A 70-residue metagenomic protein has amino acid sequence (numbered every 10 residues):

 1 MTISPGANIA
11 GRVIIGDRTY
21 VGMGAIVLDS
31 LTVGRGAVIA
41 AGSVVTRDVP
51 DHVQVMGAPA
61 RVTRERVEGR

Functional and structural regions predicted by a protein language model:
M1-M56, R61-T63: Structural signal for interior beta-strand "rungs" in well-ordered beta-sheet cores of soluble enzyme domains
H52, V67-R70: A glycine/serine/threonine-rich, flexible loop-to-helix segment that serves as the NAD(P) cofactor-binding "lid"
